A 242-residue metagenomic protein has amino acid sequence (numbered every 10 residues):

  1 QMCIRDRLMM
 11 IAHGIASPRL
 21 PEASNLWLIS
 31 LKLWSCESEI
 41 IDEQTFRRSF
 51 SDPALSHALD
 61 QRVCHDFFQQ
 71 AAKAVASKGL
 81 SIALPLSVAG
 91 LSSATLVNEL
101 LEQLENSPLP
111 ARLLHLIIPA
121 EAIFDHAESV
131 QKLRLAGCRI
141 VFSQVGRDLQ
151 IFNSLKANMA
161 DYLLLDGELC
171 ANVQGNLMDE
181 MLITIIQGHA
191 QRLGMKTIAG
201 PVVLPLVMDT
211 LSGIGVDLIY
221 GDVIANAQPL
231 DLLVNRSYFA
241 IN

Functional and structural regions predicted by a protein language model:
M2-I4: Short, small-residue-biased leader/transition segments that mark boundaries at the very start of proteins
M9-R48: A short, well-structured catalytic beta-strand-centered motif of the EAL phosphodiesterase domain for c-di-GMP
I11-H13, K32-E39, S87-S92, L113-F124 (+1 more regions): EAL-family c-di-GMP phosphodiesterase catalytic domain
E43-F46, V63, L84, I224: N-terminal sensory regulatory modules of PAS/LOV and PAS-like folds
F50, A54, A58, V173-L177: Short, contiguous acidic/charged loop-to-helix segments that flank catalytic cores in large enzymes
H57-E128, P201: Catalytic core of bacterial c-di-GMP phosphodiesterases, primarily the EAL and HD-GYP domains, capturing alpha-helical
V130-A136: Mobile, glycine- and charge-enriched loop segments and immediately flanking short secondary-structure elements within
